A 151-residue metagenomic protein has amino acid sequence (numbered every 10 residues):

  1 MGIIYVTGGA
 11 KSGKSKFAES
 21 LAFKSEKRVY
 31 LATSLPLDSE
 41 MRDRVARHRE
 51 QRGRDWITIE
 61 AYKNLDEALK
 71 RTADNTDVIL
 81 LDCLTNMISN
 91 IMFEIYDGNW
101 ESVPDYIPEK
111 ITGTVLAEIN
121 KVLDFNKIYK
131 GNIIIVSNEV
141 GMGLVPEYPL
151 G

Functional and structural regions predicted by a protein language model:
M1: Phosphate-binding P-loop
I4-A73: Conserved P-loop
I4-V6, R28, D74-C83, I133-I135: Generic beta-sheet signal
S34, C83-L84, V136-E139: A short beta-strand-to-loop transition that corresponds to the Sensor-1 phosphate-sensing loop of AAA+ P-loop ATPases
D38-V45, G53, T76, P104-E109 (+2 more regions): Short, structured coil/loop segments at alpha-helix boundaries
D55-T112: Helix-adjacent hinge/juxtasegments
I88-G151: Replace "adjacent to P-loop NTPase cores in ATP/GTP-dependent enzymes" with "adjacent to NTP-binding cores
